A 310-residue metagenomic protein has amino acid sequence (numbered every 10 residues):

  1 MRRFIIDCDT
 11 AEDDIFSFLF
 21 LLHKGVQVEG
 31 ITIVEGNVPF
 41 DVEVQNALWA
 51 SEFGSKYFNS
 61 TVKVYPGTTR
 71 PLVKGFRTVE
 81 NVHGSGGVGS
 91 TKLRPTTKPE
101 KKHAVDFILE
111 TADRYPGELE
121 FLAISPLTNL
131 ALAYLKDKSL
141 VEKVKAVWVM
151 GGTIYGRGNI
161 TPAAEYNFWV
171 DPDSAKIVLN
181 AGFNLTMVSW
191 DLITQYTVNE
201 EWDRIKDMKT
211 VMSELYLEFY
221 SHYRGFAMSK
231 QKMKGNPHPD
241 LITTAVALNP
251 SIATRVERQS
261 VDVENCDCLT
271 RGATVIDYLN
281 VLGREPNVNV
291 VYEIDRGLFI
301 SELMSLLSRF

Functional and structural regions predicted by a protein language model:
M1, S17-H23, Q27-V28, Y166-W169 (+2 more regions): Conformational coupling and interaction surfaces
M1-C8, V62-T68, G87-S90, T128-Y134 (+2 more regions): Short, mixed-charge, low-aromatic patches
R2-W49, K92-I193: Active-site histidine-anchored catalytic micro-motif
V38, L72-K74, Q195: Generic structural signal for helix capping and beta-alpha/helix-loop junctions
V44-R114, P286-I294, M304, S308: Metal-dependent C-N hydrolase catalytic cores
S60, I124-P126, A181, D240 (+2 more regions): Short, basic and Ser/Thr-rich N-terminal targeting/leader segments
V64, V178, T244: A residue-level signal for conserved active-site and pocket-lining positions in enzyme catalytic cores
R77-G84, T161-E165, D203-R204: Short, surface-exposed amphipathic charged segments that create phosphate/polyanion-binding patches used for binding
